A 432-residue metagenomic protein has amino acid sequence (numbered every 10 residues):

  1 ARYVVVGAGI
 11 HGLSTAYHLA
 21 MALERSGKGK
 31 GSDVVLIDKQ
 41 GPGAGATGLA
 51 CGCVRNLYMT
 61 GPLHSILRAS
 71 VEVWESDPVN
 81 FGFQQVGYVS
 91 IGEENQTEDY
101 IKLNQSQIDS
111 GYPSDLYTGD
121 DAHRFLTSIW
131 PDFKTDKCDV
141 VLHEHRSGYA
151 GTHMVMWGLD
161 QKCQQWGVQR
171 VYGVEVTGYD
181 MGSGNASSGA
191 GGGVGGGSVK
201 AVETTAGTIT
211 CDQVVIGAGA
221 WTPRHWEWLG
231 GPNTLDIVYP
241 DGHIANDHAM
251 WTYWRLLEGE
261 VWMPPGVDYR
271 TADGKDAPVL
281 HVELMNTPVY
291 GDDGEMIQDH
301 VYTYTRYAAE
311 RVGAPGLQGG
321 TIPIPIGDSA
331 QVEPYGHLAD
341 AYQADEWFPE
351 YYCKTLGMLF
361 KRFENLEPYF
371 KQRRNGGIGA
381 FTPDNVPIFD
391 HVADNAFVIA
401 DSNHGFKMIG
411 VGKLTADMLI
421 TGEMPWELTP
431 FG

Functional and structural regions predicted by a protein language model:
A1-H11, V35: Beta1/beta-strand and adjacent pyrophosphate-binding region of the FAD-binding site in flavoprotein oxidoreductases
H11, P42, W221: Conserved Rossmann-like nucleotide-cofactor binding loop
A20-T47: Glycine-rich FAD pyrophosphate-binding loop
C51-P131, C138, Y302-T303: Dinucleotide-binding Rossmann-like beta1-alpha1 core, especially the glycine-rich loop that anchors the ADP
V54-R55, V79-G87, I209, Q213 (+1 more regions): Active-site substrate-recognition segment that forms the wall of the catalytic cavity or substrate channel
S65-I66, S90-D99, L142-K162, A344-Y351 (+1 more regions): Short beta-strand to alpha-helix junction loop
L142-Q213, G217-A218, R224: Helical element adjacent to the flavin cofactor pocket in flavoenzyme catalytic cores
S188, H391-G432: C-terminal lid/capping helical subdomain adjacent to the catalytic/cofactor pocket in oxidative enzymes
